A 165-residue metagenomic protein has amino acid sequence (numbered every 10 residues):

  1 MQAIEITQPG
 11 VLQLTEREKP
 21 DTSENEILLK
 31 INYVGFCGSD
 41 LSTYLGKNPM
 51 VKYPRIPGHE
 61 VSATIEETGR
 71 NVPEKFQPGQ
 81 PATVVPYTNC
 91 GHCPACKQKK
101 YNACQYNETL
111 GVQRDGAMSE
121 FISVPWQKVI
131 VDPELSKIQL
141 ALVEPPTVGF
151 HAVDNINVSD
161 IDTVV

Functional and structural regions predicted by a protein language model:
Q2, E26-L28, D162-T163: Residues that mark the start of a beta-strand
Q8-G10, S23: Residue-level recognition of beta-strand termini and adjacent short loop/turns
V11-E18: Short glycine/threonine/proline-enriched tight-turn/helix- or strand-capping micro-motif at secondary-structure
P20-V34, K47-P94, P133-L135: Glycine-rich beta-strand-centered segment in the early N-terminal region that forms part of a ligand/cofactor-binding
S39-L41: Cytochrome P450 core scaffold surrounding the K-helix E-X-X-R motif and the conserved "meander" helix-loop region
T43-L45: Short Gly/aromatic-enriched secondary-structure transition segments
G91-V165: NAD(P)H dinucleotide-binding glycine-rich loop of Rossmann-like/cofactor-binding domains, especially the beta1-alpha1
